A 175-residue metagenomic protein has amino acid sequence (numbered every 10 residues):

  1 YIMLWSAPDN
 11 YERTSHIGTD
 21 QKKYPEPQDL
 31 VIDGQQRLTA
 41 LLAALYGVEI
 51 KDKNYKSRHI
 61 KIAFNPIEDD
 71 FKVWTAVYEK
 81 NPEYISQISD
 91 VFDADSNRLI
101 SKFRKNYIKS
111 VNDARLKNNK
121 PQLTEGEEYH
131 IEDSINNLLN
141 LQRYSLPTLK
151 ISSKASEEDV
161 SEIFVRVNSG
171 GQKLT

Functional and structural regions predicted by a protein language model:
Y1-T175: Basic- and aromatic-enriched surface patches that contact anionic nucleotides/nucleic acids
